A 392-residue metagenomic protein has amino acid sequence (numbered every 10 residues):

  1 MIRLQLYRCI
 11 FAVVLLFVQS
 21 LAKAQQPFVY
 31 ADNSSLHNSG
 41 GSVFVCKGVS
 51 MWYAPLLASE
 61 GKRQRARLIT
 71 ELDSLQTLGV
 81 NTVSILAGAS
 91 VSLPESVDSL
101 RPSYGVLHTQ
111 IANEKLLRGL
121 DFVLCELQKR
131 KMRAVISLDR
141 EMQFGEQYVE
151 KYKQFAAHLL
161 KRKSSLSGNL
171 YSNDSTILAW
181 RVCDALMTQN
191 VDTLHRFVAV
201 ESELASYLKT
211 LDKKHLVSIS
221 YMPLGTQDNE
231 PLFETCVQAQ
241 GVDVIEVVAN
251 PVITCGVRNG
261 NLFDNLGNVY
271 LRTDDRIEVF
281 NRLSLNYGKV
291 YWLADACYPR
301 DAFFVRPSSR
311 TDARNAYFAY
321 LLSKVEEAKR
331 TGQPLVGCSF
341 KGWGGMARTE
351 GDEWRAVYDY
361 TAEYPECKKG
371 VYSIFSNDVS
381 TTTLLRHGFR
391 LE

Functional and structural regions predicted by a protein language model:
M1-I10: Bacterial N-terminal signal peptides that target proteins for export
F11-L15: Hydrophobic helical h-region of N-terminal Sec-dependent signal peptides in bacterial secretory/periplasmic proteins
A22-A24: Boundary at the C-terminal end of the N-terminal hydrophobic targeting segment
P27-G256, F263-V290, A296-R390: Active-site mouth of glycoside hydrolases
